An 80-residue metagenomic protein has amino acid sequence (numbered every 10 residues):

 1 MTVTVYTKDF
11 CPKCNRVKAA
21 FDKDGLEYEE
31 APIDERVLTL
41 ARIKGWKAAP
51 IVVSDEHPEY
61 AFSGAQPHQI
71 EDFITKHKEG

Functional and structural regions predicted by a protein language model:
M1-L26: Local sequence-structure signature of Cys/Sec-based thiol-disulfide redox active-site neighborhoods
T7, G25-T39, A48: Thiol-based oxidoreductase modules, predominantly thioredoxin-like and allied folds used for disulfide exchange
P12, E35-R36, H68: Short alpha-helical
N15, A19, T39, E71: Alpha-helical elements of the RecA-like P-loop NTPase motor core of helicases
D22-K23, S54-E56: Short glycine-enriched loop/turn motifs at secondary-structure junctions
T39-K44, F73-H77: Short amphipathic alpha-helix with an adjacent loop that forms part of the alpha/beta core around
K44-V53: Structural micro-motif
D55-G80: Non-catalytic, surface beta->alpha helical segment in thiol-disulfide oxidoreductase systems
